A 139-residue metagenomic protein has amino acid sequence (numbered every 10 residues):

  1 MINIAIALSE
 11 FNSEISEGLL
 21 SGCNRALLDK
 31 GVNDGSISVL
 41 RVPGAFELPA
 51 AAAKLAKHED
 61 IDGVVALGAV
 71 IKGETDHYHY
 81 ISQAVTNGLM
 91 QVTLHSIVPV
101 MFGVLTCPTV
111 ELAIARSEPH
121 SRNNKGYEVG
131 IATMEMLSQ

Functional and structural regions predicted by a protein language model:
M1-P43: Glycine-rich phosphate/diphosphate-binding loop of Rossmann-like nucleotide-binding domains
A5, S38, D62-V64, V98-V104: Structural motif
E10-F11, A69-V70, L105-T109: Short, ordered loop/turn segments at secondary-structure junctions
S13, R25-V32, A53-D60, M90 (+2 more regions): Generic secondary-structure signature for well-ordered alpha-helical cores
E47, A51-L89: Glycine-rich phosphate-binding loop
T75-H77, V110-P119: Phosphate/ribose-phosphate-bearing ligand recognition and processing surfaces, centered on ADP-ribose/NAD(+/P+) systems
H79-T106, R116, N124, E128: Short, acidic/small-residue loops that bind anionic groups at enzyme active sites
H120-Q139: A charged, well-structured terminal subsegment
